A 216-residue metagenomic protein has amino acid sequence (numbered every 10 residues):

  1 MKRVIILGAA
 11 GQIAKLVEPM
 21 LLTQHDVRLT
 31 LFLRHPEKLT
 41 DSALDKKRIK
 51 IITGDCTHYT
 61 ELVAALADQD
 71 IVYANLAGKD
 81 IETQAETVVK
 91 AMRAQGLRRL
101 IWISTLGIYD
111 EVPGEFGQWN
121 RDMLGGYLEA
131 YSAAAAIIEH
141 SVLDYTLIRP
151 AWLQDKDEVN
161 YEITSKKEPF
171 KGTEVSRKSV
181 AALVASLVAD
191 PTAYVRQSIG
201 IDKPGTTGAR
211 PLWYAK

Functional and structural regions predicted by a protein language model:
K2, V27, R98: Nucleotide donor/acceptor-binding cores
K2-Q24: N-terminal Rossmann NAD(P)H-binding glycine-rich loop of SDR-like oxidoreductase domains
V4-I5, L16, R34-A94: NAD(P)H-binding glycine-rich loop region in Rossmannoid oxidoreductase-like domains and their noncatalytic homologs
I5, T30, T146: Conserved beta-strand positions in the Rossmann-like core of class I SAM-dependent methyltransferases
L7-Q12, D155-D157, Y161-K216: Active-site-lining helix/loop region of Rossmann-like oxidoreductase modules
A10, H35-E37, L106: Residues in the short beta-alpha loop(s) of Rossmann-like NAD(P)-binding domains
H25-R34: Conserved glycine-rich Rossmann-like NAD(P)H-binding loop of the short-chain dehydrogenase/reductase
G78-T164: Glycine-/Pro-rich loop/turn segments that contact NAD(P) or position catalytic residues in Rossmann-like domains
